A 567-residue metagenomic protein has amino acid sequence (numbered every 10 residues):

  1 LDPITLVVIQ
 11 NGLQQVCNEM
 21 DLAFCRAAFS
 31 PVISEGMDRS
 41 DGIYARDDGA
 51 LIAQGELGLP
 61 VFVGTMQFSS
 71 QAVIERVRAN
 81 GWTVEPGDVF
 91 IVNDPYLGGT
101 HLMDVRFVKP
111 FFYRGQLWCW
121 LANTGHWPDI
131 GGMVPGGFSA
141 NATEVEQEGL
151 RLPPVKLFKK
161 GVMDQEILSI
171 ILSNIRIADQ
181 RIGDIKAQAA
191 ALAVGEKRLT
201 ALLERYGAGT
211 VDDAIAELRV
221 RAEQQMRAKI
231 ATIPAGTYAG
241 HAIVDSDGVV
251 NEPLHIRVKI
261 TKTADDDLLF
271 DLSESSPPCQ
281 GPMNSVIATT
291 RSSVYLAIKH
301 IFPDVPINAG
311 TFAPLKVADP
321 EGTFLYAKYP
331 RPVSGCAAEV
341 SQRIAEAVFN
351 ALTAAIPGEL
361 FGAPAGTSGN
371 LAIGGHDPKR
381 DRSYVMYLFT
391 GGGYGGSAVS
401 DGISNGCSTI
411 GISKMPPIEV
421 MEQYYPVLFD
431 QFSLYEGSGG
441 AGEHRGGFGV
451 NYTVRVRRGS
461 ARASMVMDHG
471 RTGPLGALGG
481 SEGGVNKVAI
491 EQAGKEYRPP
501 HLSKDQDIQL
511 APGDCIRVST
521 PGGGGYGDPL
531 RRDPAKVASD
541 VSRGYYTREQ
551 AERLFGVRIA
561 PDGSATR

Functional and structural regions predicted by a protein language model:
L1-P86, V92-Y113, L117-D267, S273-R567: Glycine/proline-enriched, intrinsically flexible loops and inter-domain linkers
